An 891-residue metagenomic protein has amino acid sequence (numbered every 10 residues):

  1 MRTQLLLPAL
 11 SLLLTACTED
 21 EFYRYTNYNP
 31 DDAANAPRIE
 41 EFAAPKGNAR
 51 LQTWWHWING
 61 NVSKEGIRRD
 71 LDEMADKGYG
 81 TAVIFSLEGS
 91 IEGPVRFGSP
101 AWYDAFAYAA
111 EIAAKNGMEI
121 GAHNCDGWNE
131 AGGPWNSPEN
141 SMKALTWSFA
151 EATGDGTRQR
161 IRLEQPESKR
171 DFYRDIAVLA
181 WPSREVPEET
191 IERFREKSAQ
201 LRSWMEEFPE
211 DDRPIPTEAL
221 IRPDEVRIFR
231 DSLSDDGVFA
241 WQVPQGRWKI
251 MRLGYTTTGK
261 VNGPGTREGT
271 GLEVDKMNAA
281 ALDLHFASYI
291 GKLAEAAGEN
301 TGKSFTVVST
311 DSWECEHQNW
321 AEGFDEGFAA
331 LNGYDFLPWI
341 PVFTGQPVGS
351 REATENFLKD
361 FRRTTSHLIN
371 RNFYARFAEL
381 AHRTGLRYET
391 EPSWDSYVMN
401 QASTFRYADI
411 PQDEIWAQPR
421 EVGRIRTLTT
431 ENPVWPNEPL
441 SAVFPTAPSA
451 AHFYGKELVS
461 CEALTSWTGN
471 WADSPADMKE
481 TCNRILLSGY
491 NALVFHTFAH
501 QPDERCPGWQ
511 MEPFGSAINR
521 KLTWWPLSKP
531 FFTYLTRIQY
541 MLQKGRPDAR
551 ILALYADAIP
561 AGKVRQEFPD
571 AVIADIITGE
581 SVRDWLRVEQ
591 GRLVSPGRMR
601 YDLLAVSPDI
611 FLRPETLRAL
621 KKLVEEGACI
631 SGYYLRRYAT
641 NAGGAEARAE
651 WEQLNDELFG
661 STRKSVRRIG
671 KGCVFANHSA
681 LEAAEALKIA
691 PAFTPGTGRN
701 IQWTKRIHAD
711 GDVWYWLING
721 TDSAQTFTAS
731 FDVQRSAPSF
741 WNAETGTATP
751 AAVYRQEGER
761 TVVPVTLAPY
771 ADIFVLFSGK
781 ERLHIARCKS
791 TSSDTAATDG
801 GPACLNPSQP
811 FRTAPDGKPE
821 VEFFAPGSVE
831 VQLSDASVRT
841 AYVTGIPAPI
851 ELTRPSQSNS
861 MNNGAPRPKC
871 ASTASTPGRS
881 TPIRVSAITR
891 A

Functional and structural regions predicted by a protein language model:
R2-P8: Sec-dependent signal peptide recognition, specifically the positively charged N-region followed immediately by
L14-A16: C-terminal motif of bacterial Sec signal peptides marking the signal peptidase cleavage site
T18-T26: Bacterial Sec signal peptide processing site at the extreme N-terminus
E21, A33-P45, R50-Q52, N59-V62 (+10 more regions): Mature extracytoplasmic enzyme cores
A49, S63, I67-R68, T81-A82 (+7 more regions): Carbohydrate-binding surfaces of carbohydrate-active enzymes
